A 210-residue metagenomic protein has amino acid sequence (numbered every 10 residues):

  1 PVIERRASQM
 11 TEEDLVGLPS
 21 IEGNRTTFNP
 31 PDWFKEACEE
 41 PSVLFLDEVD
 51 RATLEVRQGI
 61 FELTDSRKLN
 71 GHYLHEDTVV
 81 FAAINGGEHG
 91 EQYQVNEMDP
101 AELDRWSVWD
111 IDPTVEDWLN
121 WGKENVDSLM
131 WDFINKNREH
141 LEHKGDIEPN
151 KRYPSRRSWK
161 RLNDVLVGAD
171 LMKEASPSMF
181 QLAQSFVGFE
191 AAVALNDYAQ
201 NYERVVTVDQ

Functional and structural regions predicted by a protein language model:
P1-K136: AAA+ P-loop NTPase catalytic core and its hallmark functional loops
E124-Q210: Alpha-helical lid/collar subdomain of P-loop NTPases
